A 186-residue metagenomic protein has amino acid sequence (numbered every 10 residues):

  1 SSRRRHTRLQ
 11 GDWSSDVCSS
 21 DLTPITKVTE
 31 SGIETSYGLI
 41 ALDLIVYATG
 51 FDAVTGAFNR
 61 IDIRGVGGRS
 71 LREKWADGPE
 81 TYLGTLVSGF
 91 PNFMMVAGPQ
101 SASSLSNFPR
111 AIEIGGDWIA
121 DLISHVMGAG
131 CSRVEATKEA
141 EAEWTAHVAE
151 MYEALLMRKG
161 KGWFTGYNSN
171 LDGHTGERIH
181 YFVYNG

Functional and structural regions predicted by a protein language model:
S1-S2, V66, A136, Y184: Short coil/turn linker and secondary-structure boundary residues
S1-V17: Single conserved hydrophobic/aromatic residue that forms the stacking wall/gate of nucleotide- or nucleobase-binding
S2-H6, Y47, D77, Q100 (+2 more regions): Generic preference for well-ordered secondary structure
R5, R69, K138-A142: Generic alpha-helical secondary structure signal
L9, S36, V66, A76 (+3 more regions): Intrinsically disordered, low-complexity segments enriched in small/polar residues
S15-P109, E113-G128: Flavin (primarily FAD) cofactor-binding/catalytic cores of flavoenzymes
T81, M94-G186: C-terminal, flexible cofactor-proximal segment of oxidoreductases
